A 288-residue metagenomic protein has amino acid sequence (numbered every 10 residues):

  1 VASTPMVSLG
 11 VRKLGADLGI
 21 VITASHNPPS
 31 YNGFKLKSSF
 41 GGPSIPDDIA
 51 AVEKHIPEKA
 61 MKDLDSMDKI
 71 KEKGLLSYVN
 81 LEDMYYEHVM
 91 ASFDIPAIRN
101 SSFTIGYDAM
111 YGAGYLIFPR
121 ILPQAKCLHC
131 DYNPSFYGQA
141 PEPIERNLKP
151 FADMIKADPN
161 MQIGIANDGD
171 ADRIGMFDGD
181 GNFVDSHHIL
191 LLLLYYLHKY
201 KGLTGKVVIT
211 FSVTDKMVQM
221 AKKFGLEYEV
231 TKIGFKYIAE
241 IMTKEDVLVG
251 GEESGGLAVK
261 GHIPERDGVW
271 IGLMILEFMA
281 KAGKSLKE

Functional and structural regions predicted by a protein language model:
V1, V21-I22, Y107, C127-H129 (+5 more regions): General beta-strand structural signal in soluble alpha/beta enzymes
V1-Y31, R120-I121, A125-F177: N-terminal small/polar loop signature for handling phosphorylated ligands or for N-terminal nucleophile
A2, P43, D47-A51, N80-M84 (+8 more regions): Conserved active-site and cofactor/substrate-binding residues in soluble primary-metabolism enzymes
L14, H55-D63, S92-P96, Q124 (+5 more regions): Change "in soluble alpha/beta enzymes" to "in soluble alpha/beta proteins
P29-S30, L36-D47, K54, A60 (+3 more regions): Replace "Mg2+/Mn2+-dependent" with "divalent metal-dependent
N32-P159: Gly/Ser/Thr-enriched, mixed-charge loops and adjacent short helices that form phosphate/oxyanion-binding elements
P134-P141, Y195-L197, I238-T243: Short, charged, surface-exposed secondary-structure boundary motifs
N160-I163, L203-E288: Phosphate-binding and adjacent anionic-ligand microenvironments
